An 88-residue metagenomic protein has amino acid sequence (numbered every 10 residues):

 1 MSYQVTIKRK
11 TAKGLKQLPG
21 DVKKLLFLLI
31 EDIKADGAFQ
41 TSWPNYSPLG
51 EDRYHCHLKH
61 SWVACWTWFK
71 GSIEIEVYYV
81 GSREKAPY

Functional and structural regions predicted by a protein language model:
M1-R9, K13-Q17, L28, Y54-Y88: Enriched for short, Lys/Arg-rich terminal
K10-T41: N-terminal first-folded block
E31-H57: A short, surface-exposed loop/turn module that caps and links secondary-structure elements
